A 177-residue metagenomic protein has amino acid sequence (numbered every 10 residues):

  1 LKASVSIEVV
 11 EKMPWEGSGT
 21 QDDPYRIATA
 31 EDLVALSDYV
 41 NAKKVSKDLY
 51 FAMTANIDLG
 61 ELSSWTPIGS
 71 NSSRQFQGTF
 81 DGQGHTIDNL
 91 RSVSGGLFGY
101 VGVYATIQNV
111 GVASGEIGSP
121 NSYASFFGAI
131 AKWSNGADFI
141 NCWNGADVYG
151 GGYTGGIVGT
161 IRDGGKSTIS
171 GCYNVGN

Functional and structural regions predicted by a protein language model:
L1-V5: Extracellular and select intracellular beta-sandwich modules with Ser/Thr-enriched, small-residue motifs on
V9-N177: Surface-exposed repetitive/solenoidal architectures
